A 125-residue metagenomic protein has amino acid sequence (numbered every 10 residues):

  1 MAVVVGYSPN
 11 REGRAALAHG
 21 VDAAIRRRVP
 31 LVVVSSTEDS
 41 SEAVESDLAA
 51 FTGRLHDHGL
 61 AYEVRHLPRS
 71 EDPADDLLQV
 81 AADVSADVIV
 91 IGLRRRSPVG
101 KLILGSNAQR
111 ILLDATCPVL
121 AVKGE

Functional and structural regions predicted by a protein language model:
M1-A50, R54-V64: Small/aliphatic-rich secondary-structure junction motif
S35-T37, G92-R94, K123-G124: Short secondary-structure boundary segments
S46-L48, Q79, I103-A108: Charged helix-capping and loop-helix junction motifs
D57-I89, R95: Structural beta-alpha unit
I91-D114: Glycine-rich, Arg-bearing micro-motifs that act as flexible, cationic patches
C117-E125: Short, flexible loop segments at boundaries between secondary-structure elements
